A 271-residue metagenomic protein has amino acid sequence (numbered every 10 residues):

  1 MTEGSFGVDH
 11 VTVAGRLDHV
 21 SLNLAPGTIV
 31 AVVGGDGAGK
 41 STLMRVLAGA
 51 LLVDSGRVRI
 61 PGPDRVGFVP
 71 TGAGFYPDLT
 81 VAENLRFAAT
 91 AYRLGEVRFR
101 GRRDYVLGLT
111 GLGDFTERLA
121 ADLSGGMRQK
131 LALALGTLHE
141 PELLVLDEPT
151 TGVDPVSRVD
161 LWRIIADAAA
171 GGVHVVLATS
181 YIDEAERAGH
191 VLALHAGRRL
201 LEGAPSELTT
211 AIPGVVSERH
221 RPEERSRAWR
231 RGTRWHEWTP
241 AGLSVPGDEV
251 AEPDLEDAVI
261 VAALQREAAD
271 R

Functional and structural regions predicted by a protein language model:
V33-G35: The feature captures the beta-strand-to-loop junction immediately N-terminal to the Walker
A48: Helix-to-loop junction immediately C-terminal to a conserved catalytic motif
R65, R231-R271: C-terminal coupling/interaction segments
R86, T90, V97-F115: Conserved ABC ATPase "signature" region
L144-E148: Catalytic Walker B motif of ABC-type/P-loop ATPase nucleotide-binding domains
D160-V176, S180-W238: ABC transporter nucleotide-binding domain
